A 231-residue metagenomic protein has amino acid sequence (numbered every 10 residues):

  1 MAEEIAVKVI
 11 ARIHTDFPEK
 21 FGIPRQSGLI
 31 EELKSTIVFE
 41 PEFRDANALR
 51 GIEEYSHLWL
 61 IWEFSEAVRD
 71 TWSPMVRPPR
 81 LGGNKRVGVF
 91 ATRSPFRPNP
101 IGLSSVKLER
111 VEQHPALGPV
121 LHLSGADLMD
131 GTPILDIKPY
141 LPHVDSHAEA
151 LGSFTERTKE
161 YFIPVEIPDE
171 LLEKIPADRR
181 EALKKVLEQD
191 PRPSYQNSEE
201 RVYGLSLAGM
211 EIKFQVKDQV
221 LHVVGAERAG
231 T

Functional and structural regions predicted by a protein language model:
M1-I101, Q113-H122, A126-T231: Mixed-charge, low-complexity intrinsically disordered regions
L103-S105: Charged mid-protein connector segments
